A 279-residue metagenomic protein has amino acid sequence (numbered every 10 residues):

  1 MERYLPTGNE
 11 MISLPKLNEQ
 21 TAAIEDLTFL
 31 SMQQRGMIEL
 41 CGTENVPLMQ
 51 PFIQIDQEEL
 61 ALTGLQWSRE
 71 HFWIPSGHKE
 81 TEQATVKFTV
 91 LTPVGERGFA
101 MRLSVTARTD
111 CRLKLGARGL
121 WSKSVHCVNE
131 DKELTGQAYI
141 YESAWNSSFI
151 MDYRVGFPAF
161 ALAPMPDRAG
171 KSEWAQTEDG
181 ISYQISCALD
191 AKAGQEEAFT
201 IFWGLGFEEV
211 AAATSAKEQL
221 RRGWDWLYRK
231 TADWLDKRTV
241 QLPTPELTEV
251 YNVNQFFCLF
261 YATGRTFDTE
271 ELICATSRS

Functional and structural regions predicted by a protein language model:
E2-H78, I150-A161: An extended acidic
N9, E58-L60, H78, T85-R278: Acidic/polar, glycine-enriched structural segments that form the non-catalytic walls/loops of the carbohydrate-binding
